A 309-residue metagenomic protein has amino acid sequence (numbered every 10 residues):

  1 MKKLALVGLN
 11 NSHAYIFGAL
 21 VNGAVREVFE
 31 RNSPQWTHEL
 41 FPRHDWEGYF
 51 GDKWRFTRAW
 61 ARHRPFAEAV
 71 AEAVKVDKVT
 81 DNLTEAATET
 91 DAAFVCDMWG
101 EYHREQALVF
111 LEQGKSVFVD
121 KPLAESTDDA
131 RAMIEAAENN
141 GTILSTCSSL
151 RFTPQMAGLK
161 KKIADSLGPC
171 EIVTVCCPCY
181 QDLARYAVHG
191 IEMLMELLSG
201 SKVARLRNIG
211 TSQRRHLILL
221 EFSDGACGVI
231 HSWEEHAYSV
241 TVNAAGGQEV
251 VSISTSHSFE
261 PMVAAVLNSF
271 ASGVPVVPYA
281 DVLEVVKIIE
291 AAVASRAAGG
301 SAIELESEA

Functional and structural regions predicted by a protein language model:
M1-A73, L167, V277: N-terminal Rossmann-like dinucleotide-binding module
A14, A67, A130, M156 (+4 more regions): A general structural signal for well-ordered alpha-helical segments in protein cores
H44-E47, A69, A73-K75, E85 (+2 more regions): C-terminal helix-rich "cap/oligomerization" subdomain common to oxidoreductases
H63-E135: Beta-loop-alpha module in the N-terminal Rossmann-like domain of NAD(P)-dependent dehydrogenases, especially those
G114, G141, G299-G300: Glycine-centered short loops/turns at secondary-structure junctions
L123-L183: A contiguous active-site-proximal alpha/beta segment in oxidoreductase catalytic domains
I172-A237, A280-K287, A309: Rossmann-like dinucleotide-binding domain that binds NAD(P)(H)
E234-V274: Interdomain hinge/lid region at the active-site interface of Rossmann-like NAD(P)-dependent oxidoreductases
